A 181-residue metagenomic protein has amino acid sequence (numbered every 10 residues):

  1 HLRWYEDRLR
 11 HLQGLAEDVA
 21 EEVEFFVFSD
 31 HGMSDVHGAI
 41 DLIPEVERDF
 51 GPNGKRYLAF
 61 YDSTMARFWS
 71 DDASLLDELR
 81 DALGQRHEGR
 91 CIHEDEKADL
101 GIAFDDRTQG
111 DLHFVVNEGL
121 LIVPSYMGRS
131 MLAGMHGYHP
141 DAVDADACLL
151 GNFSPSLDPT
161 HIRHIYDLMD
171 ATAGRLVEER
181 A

Functional and structural regions predicted by a protein language model:
H1-F25, T172: A long, amphipathic alpha-helix that forms part of the scaffold/cap immediately adjacent to metal-dependent active
H1-W4, G38, F60, L75: Short acidic-hydrophobic sequence patches enriched in Asp/Glu that either
G14, D18-V19, V46-E47, L75 (+1 more regions): Generic hydrophobic, helix-prone segments enriched in Leu/Val/Ile
D18, E22-F25, S29-D71: Acidic/histidine-rich catalytic neighborhood
K55-V177: Active-site neighborhoods of enzymes that stabilize oxyanions during catalysis
E179-A181: Basic/polar N-terminal segments that are highly enriched at the extreme N-terminus, encompassing both cleavable
